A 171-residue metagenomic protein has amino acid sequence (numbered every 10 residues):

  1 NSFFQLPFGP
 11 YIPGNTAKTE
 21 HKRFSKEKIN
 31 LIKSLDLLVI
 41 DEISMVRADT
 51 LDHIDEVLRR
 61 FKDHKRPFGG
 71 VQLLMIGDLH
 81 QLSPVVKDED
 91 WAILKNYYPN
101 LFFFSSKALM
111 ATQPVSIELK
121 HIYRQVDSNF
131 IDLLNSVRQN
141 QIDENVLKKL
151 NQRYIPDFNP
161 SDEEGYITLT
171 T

Functional and structural regions predicted by a protein language model:
N1-T171: Conserved ATP-binding/catalytic motifs of P-loop helicase motor domains
